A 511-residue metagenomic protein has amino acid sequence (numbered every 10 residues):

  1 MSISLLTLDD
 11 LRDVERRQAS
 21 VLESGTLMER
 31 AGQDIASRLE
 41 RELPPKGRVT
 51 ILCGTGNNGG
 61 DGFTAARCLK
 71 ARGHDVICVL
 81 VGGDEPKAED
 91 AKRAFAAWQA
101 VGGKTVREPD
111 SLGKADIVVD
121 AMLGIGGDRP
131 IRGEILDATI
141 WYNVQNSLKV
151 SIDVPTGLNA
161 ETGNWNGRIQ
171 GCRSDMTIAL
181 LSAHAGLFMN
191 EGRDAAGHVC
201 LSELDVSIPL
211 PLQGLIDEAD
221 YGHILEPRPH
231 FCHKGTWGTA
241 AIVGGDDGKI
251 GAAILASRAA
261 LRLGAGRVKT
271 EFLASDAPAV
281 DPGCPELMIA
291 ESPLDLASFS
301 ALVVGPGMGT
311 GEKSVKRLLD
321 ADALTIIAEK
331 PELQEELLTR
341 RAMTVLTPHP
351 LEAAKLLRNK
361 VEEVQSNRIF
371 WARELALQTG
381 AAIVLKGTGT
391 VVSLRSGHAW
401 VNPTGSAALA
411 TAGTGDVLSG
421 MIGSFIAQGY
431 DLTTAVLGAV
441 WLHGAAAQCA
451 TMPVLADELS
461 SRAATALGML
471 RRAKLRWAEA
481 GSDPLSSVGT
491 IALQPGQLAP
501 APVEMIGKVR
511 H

Functional and structural regions predicted by a protein language model:
M1-V81, A88, S174-M176, S182 (+3 more regions): Small-residue (G/A/S/T)-rich helix-start motifs and N-terminal tracts that mark the onset
A36-M122, P130-I152, E336: Nucleotide and nucleotide-moiety/phosphate-recognizing core
A96-G103, G124-I131, L287-P293, G405-A408: Short, structured secondary-structure boundary patches
A115-I117, M122-Q213: Internal gly/pro-rich beta-alpha loop/helix module that stabilizes soluble enzyme cofactors or their anionic handles
